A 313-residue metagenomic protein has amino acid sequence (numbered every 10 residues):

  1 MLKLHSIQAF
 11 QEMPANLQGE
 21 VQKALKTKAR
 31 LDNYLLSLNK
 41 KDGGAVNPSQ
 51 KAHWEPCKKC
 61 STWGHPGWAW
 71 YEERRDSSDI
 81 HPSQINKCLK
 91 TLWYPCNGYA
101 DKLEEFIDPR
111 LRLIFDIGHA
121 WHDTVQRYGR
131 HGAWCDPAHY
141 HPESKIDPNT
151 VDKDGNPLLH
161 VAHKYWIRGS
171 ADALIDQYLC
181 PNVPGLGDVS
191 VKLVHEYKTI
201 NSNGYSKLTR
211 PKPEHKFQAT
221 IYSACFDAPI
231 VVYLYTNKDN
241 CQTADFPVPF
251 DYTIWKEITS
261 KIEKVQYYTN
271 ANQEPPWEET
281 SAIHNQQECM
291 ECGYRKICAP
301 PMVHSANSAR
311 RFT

Functional and structural regions predicted by a protein language model:
M1-V194, N203: Metal-dependent nuclease catalytic cores that hydrolyze phosphodiester bonds in DNA/RNA, characterized by
H5-A29, N33-G44, K207-P213, C225-T313: Metal-dependent nuclease catalytic regions and adjoining charged, substrate-binding loops involved in nucleic-acid end
K87, D123, F217-T220, Q286-Q287: Non-catalytic, well-ordered alpha-helical scaffold segments
K90, R127, I221-A224, Y294: Generic detector of well-ordered secondary structure
P95-N97, K198, T236, R295: Structured loops at beta-to-helix junctions and adjacent beta-edge loops in soluble globular domains
P142-N270: Mg2+/Mn2+-dependent nuclease catalytic core
